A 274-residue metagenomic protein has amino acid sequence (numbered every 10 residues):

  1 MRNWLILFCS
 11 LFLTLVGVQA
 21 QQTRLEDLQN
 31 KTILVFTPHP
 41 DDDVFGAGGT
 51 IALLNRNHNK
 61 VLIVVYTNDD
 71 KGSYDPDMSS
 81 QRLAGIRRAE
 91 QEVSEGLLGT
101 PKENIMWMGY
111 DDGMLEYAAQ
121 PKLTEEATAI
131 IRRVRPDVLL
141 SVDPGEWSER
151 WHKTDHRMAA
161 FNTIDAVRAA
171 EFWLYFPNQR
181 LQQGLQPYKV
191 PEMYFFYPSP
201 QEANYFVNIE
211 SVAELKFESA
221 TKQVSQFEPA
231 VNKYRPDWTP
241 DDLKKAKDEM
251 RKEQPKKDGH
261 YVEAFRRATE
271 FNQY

Functional and structural regions predicted by a protein language model:
R2, Q21-F36, P121-Y274: Metal-dependent de-N-acetylase/amidase catalytic core
I6-L15: Bacterial N-terminal signal peptides
T14, G96, T221: Short polybasic/polar patches that bind polyanions
A20-V134: Active-site rim/loop-helix segments in enzyme catalytic domains that contact anionic ligands
